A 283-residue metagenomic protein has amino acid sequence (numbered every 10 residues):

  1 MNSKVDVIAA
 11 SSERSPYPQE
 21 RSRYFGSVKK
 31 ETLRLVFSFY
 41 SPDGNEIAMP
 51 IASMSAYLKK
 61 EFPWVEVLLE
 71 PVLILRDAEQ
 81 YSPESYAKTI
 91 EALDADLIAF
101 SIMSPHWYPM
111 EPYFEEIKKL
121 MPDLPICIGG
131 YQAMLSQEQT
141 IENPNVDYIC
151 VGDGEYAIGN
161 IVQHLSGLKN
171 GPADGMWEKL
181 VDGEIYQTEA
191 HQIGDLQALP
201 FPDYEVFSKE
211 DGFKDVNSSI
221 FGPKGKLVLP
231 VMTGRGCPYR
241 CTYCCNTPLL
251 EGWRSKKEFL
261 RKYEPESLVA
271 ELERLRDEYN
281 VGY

Functional and structural regions predicted by a protein language model:
M1-Y40, K59, W64-E66, E84-D96 (+2 more regions): Radical SAM enzyme core and accessory elements
N2-S12, P16-R34, D43, A173 (+1 more regions): N-terminal [4Fe-4S]-dependent radical SAM core
V5-I8, P50, L68, R240-Y243: N-terminal pre-core extensions flanking Radical SAM catalytic domains
K29-S41, L97, D123-C127, R261-Y283: Conserved SAM/AdoMet-binding glycine-rich loop
S41-M49, I102-W107: A short, glycine/small-residue-rich beta-strand->loop->alpha-helix junction that serves as a flexible
I51-K59: Short catalytic helix/loop segments, enriched in acidic residues and glycine and frequently bearing histidine
Y57, E66-G194: Glycine-rich beta-alpha loop elements in corrinoid/cobalamin-binding modules across cobalamin-dependent enzymes
Q197, P202-Y283: Radical SAM [4Fe-4S] cluster-binding motif and immediate context
